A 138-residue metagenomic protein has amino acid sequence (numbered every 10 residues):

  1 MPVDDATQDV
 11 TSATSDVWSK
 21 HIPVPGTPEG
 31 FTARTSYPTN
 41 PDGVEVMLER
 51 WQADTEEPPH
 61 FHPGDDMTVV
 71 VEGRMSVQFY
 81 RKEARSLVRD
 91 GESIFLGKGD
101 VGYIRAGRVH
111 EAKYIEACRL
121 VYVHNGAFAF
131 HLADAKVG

Functional and structural regions predicted by a protein language model:
M1-L48, P58, S93-I94, G138: A short, N-terminal "cap"/entry segment at the start of jelly-roll beta-barrel domains of the cupin/DSBH fold
D5, P41-G43, V109-G138: Double-stranded beta-helix
P38-V44, Q52-V69, R89-D90: A short beta-loop-beta micro-motif enriched in histidine and acidic residues
L48, V71-E72, E116: A cytosolic small-molecule/anion-sensing beta-strand core signal
E57-P59, V77-Q78, G102-I104, V109-I115 (+1 more regions): Short beta-strand His + acidic residue motifs that chelate non-heme Fe in jelly-roll/DSBH and cupin folds
F61, V69, L96-K98, Y114: Conserved strand-loop elements at the edges of beta-sheets that form or border functional pockets
P63-A84: Glycine- and acidic-residue-biased ligand/ion/polar-headgroup-sensing regions
K82-A106: Short acidic-glycine-tyrosine-enriched beta hairpin
